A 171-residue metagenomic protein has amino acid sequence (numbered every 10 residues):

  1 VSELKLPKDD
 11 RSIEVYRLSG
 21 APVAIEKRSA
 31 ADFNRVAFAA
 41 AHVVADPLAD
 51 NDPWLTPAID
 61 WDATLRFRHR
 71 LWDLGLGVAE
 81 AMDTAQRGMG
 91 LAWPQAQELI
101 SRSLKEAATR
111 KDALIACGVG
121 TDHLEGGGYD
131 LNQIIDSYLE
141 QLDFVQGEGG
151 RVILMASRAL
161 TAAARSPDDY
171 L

Functional and structural regions predicted by a protein language model:
E3-P22, E26-R28, N34-L171: Active-site beta->alpha loop and helix N-cap motifs at the rims of alpha/beta catalytic domains
